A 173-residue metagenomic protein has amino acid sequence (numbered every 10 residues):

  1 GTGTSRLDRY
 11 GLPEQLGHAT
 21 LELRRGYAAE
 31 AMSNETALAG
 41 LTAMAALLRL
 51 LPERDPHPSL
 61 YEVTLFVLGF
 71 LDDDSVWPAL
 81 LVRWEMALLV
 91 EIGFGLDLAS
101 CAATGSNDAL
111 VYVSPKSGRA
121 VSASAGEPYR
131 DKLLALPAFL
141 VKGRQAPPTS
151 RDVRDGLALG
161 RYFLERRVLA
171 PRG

Functional and structural regions predicted by a protein language model:
G1-G173: Non-catalytic alpha-helical scaffolds and adjoining flexible linkers that form interface surfaces for assembly
